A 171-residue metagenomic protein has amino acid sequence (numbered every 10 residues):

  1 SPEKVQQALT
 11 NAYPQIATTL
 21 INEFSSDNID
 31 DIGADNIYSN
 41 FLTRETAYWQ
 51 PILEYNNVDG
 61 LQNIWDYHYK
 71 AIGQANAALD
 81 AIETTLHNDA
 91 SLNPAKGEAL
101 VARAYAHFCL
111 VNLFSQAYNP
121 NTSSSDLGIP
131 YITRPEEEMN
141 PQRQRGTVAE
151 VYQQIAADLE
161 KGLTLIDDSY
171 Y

Functional and structural regions predicted by a protein language model:
S1-I29: Acidic, glycine-rich segments characteristic of secretory precursors and extracytoplasmic regions
A17-E23, Y38-S39, A106-Y118: Secretory-pathway/luminal and periplasmic proteins that interact with or process carbohydrate-rich
I29-D35, A95, V101-A102, I132: Acidic helix-start/capping segments at beta-turn-to-alpha-helix junctions
I32-N56, Y131: Short alpha-helical hairpin
E45-F114, Q142, G146, T164-Y170: Conserved, well-structured interaction surfaces
I72-A75, Y152, L159: Inward-facing hydrophobic residues that define packing positions of alpha-helical scaffold repeats
L113-Q153, A157: Short coil/linker segments at helix-helix boundaries
A157-T164: Glycine-rich, acidic and aromatic/proline-enriched surface loops and short helix-turn segments that act as binding
